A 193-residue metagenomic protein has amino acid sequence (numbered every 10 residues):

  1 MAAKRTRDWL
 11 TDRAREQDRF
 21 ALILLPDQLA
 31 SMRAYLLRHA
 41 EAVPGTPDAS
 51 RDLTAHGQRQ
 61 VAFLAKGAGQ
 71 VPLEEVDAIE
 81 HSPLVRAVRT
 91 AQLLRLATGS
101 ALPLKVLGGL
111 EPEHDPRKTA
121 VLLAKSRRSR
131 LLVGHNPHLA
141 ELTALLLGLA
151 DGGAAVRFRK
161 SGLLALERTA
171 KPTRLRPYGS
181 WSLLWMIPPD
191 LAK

Functional and structural regions predicted by a protein language model:
R19-S31: Short, Lys/Arg-enriched N-terminal segments with co-localized hydrophobic residues within the first ~10-30 amino acids
S31-R117, L139-A140, L147, F158: Active-site-proximal alpha-helix that buttresses catalytic centers in soluble enzyme cores
V71-E74, A124-R128: Glycine-rich phosphate-binding loop signature in dinucleotide/nucleotide-binding domains
S129-L131, N136-G162: Non-DNA-binding regulatory cores of transcription-related proteins, predominantly C-terminal effector-binding
A150-L184: Domain-level recognition of soluble alpha/beta enzyme cores, biased toward histidine phosphatases/phosphomutases
